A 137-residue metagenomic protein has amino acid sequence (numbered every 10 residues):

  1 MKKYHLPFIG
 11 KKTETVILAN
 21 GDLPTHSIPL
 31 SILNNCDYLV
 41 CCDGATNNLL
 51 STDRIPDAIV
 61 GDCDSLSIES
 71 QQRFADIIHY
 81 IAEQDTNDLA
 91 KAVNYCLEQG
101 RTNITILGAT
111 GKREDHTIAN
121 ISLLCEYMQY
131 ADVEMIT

Functional and structural regions predicted by a protein language model:
M1-H5, I77-I78, V133: Generic preference for hydrophobic/aromatic residues in regular secondary structure cores
M1-S70: N-terminal beta-strand-loop-alpha-helix module at the start of alpha/beta ligand-binding or catalytic domains
N35, G44-A131: Acidic/Gly/His-enriched mid-domain segments of enzyme catalytic cores or analogous surface patches that mediate
I136-T137: Divalent-metal-activated hydrolytic enzyme cores
